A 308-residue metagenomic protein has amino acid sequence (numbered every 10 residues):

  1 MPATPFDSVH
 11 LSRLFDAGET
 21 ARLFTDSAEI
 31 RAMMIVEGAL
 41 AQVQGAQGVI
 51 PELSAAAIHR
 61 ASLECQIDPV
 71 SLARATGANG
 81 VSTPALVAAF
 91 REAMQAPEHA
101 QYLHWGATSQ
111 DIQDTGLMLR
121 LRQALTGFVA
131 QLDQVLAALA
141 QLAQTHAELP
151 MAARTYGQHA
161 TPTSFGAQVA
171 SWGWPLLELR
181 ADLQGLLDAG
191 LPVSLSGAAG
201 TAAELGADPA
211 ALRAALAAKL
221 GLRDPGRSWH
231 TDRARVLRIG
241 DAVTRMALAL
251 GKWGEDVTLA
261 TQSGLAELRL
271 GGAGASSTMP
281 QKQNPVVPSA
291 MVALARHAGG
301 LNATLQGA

Functional and structural regions predicted by a protein language model:
P2-S196, A202, D208-A215, A275-S276 (+1 more regions): A helix-coil-helix interface module used to build multimeric assemblies and to scaffold catalytic/cofactor sites
R31-V36, L237-S263, E267: Structured ligand/cofactor/substrate-binding pocket environments in proteins
R91-A93, G254-T258, A295, G299: Short Ser/Thr-interspersed hydrophobic loop/turn segments at strand-loop and sheet-helix junctions that line or gate
A214-H230: A short, charged helix-loop
A234-I239, V287: Membrane-water interface at loop-to-transmembrane-helix junctions
A266-N284: Acidic/histidine-rich catalytic neighborhood
H297-A308: Long, amphipathic alpha-helical stalk/connector segments used for oligomerization, subunit docking, or mechanical
